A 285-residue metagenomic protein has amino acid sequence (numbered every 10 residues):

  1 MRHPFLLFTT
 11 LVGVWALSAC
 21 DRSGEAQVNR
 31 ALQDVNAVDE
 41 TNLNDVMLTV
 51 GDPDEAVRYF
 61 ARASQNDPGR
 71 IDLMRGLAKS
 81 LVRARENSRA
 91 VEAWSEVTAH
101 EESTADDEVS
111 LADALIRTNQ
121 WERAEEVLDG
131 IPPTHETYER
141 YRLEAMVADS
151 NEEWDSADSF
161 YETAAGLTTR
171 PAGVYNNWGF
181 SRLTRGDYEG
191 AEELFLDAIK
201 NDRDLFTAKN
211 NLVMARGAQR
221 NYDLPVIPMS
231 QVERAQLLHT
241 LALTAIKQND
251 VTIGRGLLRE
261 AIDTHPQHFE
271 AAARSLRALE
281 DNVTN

Functional and structural regions predicted by a protein language model:
W15-A19: C-terminal motif of bacterial Sec signal peptides marking the signal peptidase cleavage site
C20-G76, R83-R85, E92: N-terminal leader/linker segments that initiate helical-solenoid repeat arrays
N66, A99-E101, I131-H135, G166-L167 (+3 more regions): Structural marker of alpha-solenoid helical repeat scaffolds
I71-D72, T104-D106, E136-E139, W154 (+5 more regions): Helix-start (N-cap) detector for alpha-helical repeat units in TPR-like alpha-solenoids, especially tetratricopeptide
G76, S110, L143-E144, N177 (+3 more regions): Canonical tetratricopeptide repeat
